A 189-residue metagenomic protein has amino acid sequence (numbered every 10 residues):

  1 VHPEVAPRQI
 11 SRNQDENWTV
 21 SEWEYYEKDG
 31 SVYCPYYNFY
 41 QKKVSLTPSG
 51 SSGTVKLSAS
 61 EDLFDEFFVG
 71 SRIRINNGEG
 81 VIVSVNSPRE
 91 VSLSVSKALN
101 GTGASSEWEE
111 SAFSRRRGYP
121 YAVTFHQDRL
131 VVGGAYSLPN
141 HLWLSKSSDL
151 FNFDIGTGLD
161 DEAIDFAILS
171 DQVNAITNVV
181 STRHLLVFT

Functional and structural regions predicted by a protein language model:
V1, S49, F67, N76 (+4 more regions): Residue-level signal for WD-repeat beta-propeller blades
V1, S71-N76, A112, A167-S170: Short, solvent-exposed secondary-structure boundary motifs
H2-P3, A135: Short loop/turn segments immediately following the C-termini of beta-strands
R8-Q9: Extracellular disulfide-bonded cysteine-rich modules/repeats
R12, N17-E107: Autoprocessing Asn-cyclization modules and mimics
G103-T189: Beta-propeller and closely related beta-pinwheel folds
